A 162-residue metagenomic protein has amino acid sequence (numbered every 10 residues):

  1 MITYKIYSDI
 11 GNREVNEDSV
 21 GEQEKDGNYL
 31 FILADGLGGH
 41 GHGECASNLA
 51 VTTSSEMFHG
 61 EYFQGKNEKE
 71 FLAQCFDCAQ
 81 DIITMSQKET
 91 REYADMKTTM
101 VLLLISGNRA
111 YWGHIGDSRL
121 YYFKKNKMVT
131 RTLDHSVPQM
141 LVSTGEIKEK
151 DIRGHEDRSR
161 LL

Functional and structural regions predicted by a protein language model:
M1-L162: PP2C/PPM-type serine/threonine phosphatase catalytic domain
